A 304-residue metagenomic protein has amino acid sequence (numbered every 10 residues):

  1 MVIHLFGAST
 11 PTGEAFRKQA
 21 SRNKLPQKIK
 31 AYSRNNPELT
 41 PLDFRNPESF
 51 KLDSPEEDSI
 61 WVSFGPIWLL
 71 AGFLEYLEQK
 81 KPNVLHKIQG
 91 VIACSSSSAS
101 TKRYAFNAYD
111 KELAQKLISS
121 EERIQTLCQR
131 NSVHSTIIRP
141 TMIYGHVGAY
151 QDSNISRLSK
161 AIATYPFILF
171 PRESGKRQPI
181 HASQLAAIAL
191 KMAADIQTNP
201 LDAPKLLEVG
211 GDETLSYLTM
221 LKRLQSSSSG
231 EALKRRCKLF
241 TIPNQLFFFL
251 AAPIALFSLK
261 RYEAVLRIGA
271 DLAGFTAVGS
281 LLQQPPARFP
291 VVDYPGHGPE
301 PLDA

Functional and structural regions predicted by a protein language model:
M1-N23: N-terminal Rossmann NAD(P)H-binding glycine-rich loop of SDR-like oxidoreductase domains
T40-D58, L69-Y76: Conserved Rossmann-fold cofactor-binding substructure of NAD(P)-dependent oxidoreductases
E75-S120, T126-T136: Conserved Rossmann-fold NAD(P)-dependent oxidoreductase catalytic core, especially the SDR/UDP-sugar
I138-I155: Flexible, glycine-rich beta-alpha linker
K160-I180, E208-G210: A conserved pocket-lining segment of Rossmann-fold NAD(P)-dependent short-chain dehydrogenase/reductase
T198-M220, C237-F240: A recurrent short beta-strand within the Rossmann-like NAD(P)-dependent oxidoreductase core
K222-F275: Terminal hydrophobic/aromatic helix or amphipathic segment near a protein terminus
A273-A304: Amphipathic terminal alpha-helices
